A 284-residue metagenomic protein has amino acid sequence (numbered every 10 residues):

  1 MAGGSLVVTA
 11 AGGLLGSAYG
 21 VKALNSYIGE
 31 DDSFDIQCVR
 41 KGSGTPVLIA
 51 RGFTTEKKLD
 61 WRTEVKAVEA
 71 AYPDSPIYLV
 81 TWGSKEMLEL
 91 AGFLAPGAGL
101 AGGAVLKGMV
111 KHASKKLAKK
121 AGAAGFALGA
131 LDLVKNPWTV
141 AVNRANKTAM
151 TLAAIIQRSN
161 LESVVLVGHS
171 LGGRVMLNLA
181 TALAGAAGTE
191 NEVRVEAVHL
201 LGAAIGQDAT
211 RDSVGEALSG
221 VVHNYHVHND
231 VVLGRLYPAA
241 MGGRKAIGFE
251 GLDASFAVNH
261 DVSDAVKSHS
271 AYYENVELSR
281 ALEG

Functional and structural regions predicted by a protein language model:
M1-Y27, A101, V105, M109-L117 (+1 more regions): Membrane-active amphipathic alpha-helices enriched in small hydrophobic residues
A2-L59: Membrane-engaging insertion elements
R40-M150, R158, G188, V193-A197 (+1 more regions): Lipolytic serine-hydrolase domain surface
V167-G172, M176: Gly/Ala-rich beta-loop-alpha elbow adjacent to hydrolase catalytic centers
N178-A182: Active-site signature of alpha/beta-hydrolase-fold catalytic machinery across serine- and Asp/Cys-nucleophile hydrolases
